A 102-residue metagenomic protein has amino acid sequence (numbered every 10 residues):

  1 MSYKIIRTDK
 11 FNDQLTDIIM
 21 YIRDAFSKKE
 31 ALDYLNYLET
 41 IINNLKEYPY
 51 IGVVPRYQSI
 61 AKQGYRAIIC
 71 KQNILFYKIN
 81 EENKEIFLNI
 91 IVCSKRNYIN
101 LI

Functional and structural regions predicted by a protein language model:
M1, Q63, K84-F87: Residue-level signal for beta-strand positions within conserved beta-sheet cores that form or flank
M1-Y37: Arg/Lys-rich, positively charged N-terminal/basic patches that mediate binding to nucleic acids
N12, E39-I42, V92: Conserved protein kinase catalytic domain
I19, E39-K46: Structural signal for well-ordered, non-membrane alpha-helices
N43-I68: A short, surface-exposed loop/turn module that caps and links secondary-structure elements
C70-I74, K78-I102: Enriched for short, Lys/Arg-rich terminal
